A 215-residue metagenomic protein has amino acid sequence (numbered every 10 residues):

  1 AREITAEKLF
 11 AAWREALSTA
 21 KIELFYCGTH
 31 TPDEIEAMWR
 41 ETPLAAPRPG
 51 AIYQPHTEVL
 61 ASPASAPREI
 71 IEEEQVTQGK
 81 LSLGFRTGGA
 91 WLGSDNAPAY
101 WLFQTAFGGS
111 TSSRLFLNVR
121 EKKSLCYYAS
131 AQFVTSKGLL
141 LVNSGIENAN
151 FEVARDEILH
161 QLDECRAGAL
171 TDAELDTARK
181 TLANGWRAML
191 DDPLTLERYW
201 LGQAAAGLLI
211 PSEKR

Functional and structural regions predicted by a protein language model:
A1-Q54, A99, E121-R215: Charge-rich, well-structured scaffold segments of protease-associated domains
K21, P49-S113, K123: His/Glu-based metal-binding/catalytic segments typifying zinc-dependent metallopeptidases
S113-R114, E152: Residue-level marker for well-ordered alpha-helical positions
N118: Ligand/cofactor pocket segment of small-molecule handling proteins
